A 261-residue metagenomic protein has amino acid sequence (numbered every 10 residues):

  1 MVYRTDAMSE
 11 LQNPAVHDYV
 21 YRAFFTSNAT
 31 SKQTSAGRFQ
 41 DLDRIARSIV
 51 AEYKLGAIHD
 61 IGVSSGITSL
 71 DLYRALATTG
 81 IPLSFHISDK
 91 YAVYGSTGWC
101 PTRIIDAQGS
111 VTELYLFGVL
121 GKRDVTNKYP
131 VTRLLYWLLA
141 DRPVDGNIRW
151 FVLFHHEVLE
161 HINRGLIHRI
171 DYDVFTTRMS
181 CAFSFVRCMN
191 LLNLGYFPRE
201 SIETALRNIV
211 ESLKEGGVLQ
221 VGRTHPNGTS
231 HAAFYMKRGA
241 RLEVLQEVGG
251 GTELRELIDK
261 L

Functional and structural regions predicted by a protein language model:
M1-I49: S-adenosyl-L-methionine
V2-P14, E52, L76-G165, F175: Class I S-adenosyl-L-methionine-dependent methyltransferase module
L55-S65: Conserved class I S-adenosyl-L-methionine
G66-L70: Glycine-rich SAM-binding Motif I of class I
F175-V186: A short acidic, Gly/Pro-enriched loop at the edge of an enzyme's catalytic core that lines a small-molecule cofactor
S184-R199: A short SAM/SAH-binding and catalytic strip from SAM-dependent methyltransferases
S201-E215: A short glycine-rich, Lys/Arg-flanked "PGG" loop and its adjoining helix->strand segment in the class I
E215-T224: Conserved beta-strand signature within the Rossmann-like core of class I S-adenosyl-L-methionine
